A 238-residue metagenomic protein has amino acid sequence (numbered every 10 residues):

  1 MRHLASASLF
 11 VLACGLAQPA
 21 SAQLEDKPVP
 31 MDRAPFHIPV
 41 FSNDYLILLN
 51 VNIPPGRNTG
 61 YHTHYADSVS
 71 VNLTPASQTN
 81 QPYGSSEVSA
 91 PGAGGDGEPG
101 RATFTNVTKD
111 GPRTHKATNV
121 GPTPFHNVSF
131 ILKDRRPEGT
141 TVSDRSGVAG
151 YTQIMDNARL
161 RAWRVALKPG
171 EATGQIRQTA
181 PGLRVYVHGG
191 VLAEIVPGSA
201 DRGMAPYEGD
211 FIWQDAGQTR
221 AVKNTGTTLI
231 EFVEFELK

Functional and structural regions predicted by a protein language model:
A7-G15: Bacterial N-terminal signal peptides
A17-P19: N-terminal signal peptide c-region/cleavage motif recognized by signal peptidases
R33-G60, Y65-L73, S146-R184, F235: A short glycine-rich, His/Asp/Glu-containing loop-to-beta-strand
S42-Y45, G84-K109, S199-G217: Short acidic-glycine-tyrosine-enriched beta hairpin
Y65-S85, Q178-G198: Glycine- and acidic-residue-biased ligand/ion/polar-headgroup-sensing regions
A76, T108-K133, G189, D215-K238: Ligand-binding loop in jelly-roll beta-barrel domains
V107-T108, T114-K168: Surface-exposed beta-loop interaction hotspot
